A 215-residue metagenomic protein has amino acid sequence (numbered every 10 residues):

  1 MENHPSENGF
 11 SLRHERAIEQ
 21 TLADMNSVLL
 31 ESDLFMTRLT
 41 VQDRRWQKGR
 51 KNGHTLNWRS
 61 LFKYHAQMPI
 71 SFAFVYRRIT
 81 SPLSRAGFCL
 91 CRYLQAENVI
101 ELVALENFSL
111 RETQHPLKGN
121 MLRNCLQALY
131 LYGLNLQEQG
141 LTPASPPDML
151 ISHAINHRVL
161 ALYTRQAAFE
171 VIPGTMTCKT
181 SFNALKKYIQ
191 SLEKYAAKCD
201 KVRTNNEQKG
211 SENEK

Functional and structural regions predicted by a protein language model:
M1-P116, N124, Y132-L150, T164-K215: Non-catalytic substrate-recognition and accessory regions of acyl/acetyltransferase enzymes
C125, R158-V159: Conserved short alpha-helix immediately C-terminal to the canonical SAM/SAH-binding motif I of Rossmann-like
A128: Anionic ligand-binding catalytic core segments
S152-N156, L162-Y163: Terminal, low-complexity interaction segments
